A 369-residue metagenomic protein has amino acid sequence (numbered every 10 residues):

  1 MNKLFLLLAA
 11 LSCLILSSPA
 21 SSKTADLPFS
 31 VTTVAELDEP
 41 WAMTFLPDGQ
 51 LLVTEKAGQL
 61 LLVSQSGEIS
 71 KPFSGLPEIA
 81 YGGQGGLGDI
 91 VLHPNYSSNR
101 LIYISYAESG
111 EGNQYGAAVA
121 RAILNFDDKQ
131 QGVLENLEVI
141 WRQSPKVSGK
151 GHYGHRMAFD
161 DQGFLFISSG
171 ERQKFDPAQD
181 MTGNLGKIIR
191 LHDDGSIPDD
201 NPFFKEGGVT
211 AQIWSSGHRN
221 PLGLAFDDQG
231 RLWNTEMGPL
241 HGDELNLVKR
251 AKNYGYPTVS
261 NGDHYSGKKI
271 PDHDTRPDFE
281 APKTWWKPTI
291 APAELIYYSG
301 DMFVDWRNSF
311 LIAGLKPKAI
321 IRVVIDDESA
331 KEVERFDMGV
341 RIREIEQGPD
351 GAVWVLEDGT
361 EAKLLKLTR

Functional and structural regions predicted by a protein language model:
M1-L4, R369: Positively charged n-region of N-terminal signal peptides that target proteins for export
L6-I15: Bacterial N-terminal signal peptides
A20-F175, R231-N234, G238, P288-I325 (+1 more regions): Acidic, Gly/Ser/Thr-rich repeat motifs that build Ca2+-stabilized beta-propeller blades
F73-G85, N136-H152, D194-W214, P257-W286: Surface-exposed loop and turn segments in beta-propeller and other repeat-based domains that flank or scaffold
A117-D127, M181-D194, V248: Beta-propeller blade signature
V209-K249: Repeat-solenoid scaffold signature
R219, H264-T275, I290-A291, A319 (+1 more regions): Active-site Gly/Thr loop motif
S329-P349: Conserved blade-ending motifs and adjacent loop-strand segments that build the rim/top face of beta-propeller domains
